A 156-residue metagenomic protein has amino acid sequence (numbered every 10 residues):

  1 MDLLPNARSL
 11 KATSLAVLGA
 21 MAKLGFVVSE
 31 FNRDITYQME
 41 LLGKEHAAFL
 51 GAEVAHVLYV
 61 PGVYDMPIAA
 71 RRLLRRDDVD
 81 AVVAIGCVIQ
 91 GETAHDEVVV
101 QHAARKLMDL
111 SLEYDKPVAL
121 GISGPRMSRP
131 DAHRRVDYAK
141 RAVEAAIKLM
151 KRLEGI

Functional and structural regions predicted by a protein language model:
M1-M21: Short N-terminal or domain-adjacent regulatory/targeting segments
S14-Y59: Glycine-rich phosphate/diphosphate-binding loop of Rossmann-like nucleotide-binding domains
G19, D34, Q38, L42 (+5 more regions): Conserved active-site and cofactor/substrate-binding residues in soluble primary-metabolism enzymes
Y37-M39, P67-R71, T93-E97, P130-R134: Short, well-ordered secondary-structure micro-motifs
A55-Y64, G124: Short beta->alpha junction loops
V57, A81-I85, K116-S123: Short beta-strand segments at enzyme active-site cores
A69-K106: Glycine-rich phosphate-binding loop
D96-E97, Q101-I156: C-terminal binding/interaction regions
